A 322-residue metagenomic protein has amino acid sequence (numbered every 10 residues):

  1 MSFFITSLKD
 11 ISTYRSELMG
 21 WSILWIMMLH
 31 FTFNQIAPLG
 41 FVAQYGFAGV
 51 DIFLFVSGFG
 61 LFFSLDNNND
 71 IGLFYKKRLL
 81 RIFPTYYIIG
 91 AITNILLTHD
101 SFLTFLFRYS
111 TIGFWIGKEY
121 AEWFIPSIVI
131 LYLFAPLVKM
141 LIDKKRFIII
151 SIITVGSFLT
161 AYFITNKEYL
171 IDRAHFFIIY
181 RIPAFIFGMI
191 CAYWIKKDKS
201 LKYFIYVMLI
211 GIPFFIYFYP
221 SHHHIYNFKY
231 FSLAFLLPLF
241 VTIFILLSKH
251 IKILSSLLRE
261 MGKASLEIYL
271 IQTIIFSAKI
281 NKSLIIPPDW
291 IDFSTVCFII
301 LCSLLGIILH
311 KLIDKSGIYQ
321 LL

Functional and structural regions predicted by a protein language model:
M1-L159, K199-K202, I251, E260-E267 (+1 more regions): Membrane-cytosol interface segments of multi-pass membrane proteins, especially ER/Golgi lipid-handling enzymes
F4, I164, H175-I186, Y193-Y269 (+1 more regions): Alpha-helical transmembrane segments and terminal signal-anchor/GPI-anchor hydrophobic tails, characterized by long
N34-F41, F114-E119, I164-F176, Y219-F228: Membrane-interface helix caps and helix-loop-helix hairpins in membrane proteins
G60-F63, K139, M189-Y193, I245: Short glycine/serine- and small hydrophobic-enriched flexible loop segments
I125, V129-L137, A174, I178-F187: Internal, well-ordered alpha-helical segments in soluble enzyme and binding-protein domains
